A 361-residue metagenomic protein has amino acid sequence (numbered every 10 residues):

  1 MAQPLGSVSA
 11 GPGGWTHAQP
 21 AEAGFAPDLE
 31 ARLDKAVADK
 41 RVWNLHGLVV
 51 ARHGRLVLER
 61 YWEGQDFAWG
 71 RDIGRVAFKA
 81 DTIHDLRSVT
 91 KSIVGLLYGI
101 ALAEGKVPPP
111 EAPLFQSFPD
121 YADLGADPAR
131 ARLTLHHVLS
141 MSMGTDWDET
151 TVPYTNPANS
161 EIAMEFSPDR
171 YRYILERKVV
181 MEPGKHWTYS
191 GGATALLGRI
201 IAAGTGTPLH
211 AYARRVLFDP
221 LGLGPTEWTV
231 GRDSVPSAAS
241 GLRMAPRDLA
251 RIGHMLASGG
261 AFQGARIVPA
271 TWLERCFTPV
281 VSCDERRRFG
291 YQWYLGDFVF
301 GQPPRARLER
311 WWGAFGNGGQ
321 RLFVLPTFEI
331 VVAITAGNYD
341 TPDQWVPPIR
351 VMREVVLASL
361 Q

Functional and structural regions predicted by a protein language model:
M1-I73, L102-P108, S140, A163 (+4 more regions): N-terminal leader/targeting segments and the immediately adjacent pre-domain N-terminus
R32, R60, W69-G74, P113-Q116 (+2 more regions): Short, charged, amphipathic alpha-helices and their helix-cap/turn boundaries
A38-K40, D127-P128, I162-A163, K185-H186 (+2 more regions): Short Gly/Pro-enriched turn/cap motifs at secondary-structure boundaries
G54, T82-P110, V138, L197-I201 (+1 more regions): Active-site SXXK
A80, D85, E104-T145, E176-K178 (+1 more regions): Active-site helix/loop module of the DD-peptidase/beta-lactamase fold, centered on the serine-lysine SxxK catalytic
A193-I200, S240-A261, Q320-A336: Active-site-proximal alpha-helical segments within enzyme catalytic domains
G224-T226, F277-V331: Active-site Gly/Thr loop motif
A314-Q361: Structured C-terminal helix/loop/strand segments within mature extracytoplasmic catalytic/sensor domains
